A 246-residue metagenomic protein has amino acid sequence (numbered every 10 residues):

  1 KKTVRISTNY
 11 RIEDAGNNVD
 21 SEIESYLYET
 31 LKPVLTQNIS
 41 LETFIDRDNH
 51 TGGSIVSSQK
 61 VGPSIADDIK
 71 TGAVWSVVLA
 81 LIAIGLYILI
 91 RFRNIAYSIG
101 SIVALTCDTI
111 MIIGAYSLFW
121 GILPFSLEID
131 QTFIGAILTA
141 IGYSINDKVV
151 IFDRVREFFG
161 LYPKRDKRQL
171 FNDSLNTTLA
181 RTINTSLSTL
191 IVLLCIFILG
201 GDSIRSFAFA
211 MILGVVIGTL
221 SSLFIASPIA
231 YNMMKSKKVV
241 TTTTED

Functional and structural regions predicted by a protein language model:
K1-D246: A structural signal for conserved, well-ordered secondary-structure elements that form binding/interaction cores
